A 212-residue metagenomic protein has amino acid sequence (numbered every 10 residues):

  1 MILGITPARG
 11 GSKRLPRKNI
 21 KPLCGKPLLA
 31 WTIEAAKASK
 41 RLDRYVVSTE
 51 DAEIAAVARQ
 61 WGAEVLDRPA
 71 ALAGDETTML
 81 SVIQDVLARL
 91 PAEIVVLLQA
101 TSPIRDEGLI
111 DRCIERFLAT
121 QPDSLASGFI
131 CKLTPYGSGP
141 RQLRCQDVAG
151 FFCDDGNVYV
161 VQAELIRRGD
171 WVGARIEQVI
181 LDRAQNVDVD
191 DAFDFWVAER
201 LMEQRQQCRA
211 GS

Functional and structural regions predicted by a protein language model:
M1-P16: N-terminal nucleotide-binding beta1-loop-alpha1 segment
L28-Y45, A52, A56: A short, N-terminal amphipathic alpha-helix
L42, A92, Q121-D123: Short, high-confidence coil segments that cap the C-terminus of an alpha-helix and link into the following beta-strand
Y45-T49, S127-G128: Short internal beta-strands
V46, A52-V96, I104-R112: Short phosphate-binding loop-to-helix
E76-S81, P103-Q185: Conserved core of the sugar-phosphate nucleotidyltransferase
V179-I180, N186-S212: Hydrophobic helical membrane-anchoring modules
